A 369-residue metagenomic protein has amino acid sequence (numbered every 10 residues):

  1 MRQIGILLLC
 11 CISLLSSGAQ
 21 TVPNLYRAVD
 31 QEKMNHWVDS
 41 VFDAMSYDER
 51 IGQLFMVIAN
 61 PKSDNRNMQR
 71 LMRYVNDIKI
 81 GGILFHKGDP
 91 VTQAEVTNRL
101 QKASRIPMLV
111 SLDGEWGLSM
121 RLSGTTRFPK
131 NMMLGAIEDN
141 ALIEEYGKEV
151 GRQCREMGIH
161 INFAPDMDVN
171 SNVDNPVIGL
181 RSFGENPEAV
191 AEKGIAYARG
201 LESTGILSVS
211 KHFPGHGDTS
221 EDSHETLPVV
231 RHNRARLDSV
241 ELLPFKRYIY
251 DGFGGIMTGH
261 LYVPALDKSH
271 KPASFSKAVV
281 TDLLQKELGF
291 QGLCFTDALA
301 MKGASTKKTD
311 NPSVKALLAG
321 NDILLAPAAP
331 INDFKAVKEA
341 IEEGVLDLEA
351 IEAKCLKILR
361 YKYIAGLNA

Functional and structural regions predicted by a protein language model:
M1-P23: Bacterial Sec-dependent N-terminal signal peptides
G18-R127, N368: N-terminal hydrophobic targeting/anchoring segments and the immediately downstream early-domain regions of hydrolases
S46, I83, E95-K102, I106-M108 (+3 more regions): Second-shell residues forming the walls of enzyme active-site clefts
A59-S63, L112-M120, H160-N170, S210-H216 (+2 more regions): Short glycine-enriched loops at secondary-structure junctions
K62-N76, I143-V150, D238-F245, K308-K315: Short, acidic/polar
P90-P107, E138-G158, I351, L356: Active-site-adjacent structural elements in enzyme catalytic domains
A136-A198, E202: A substrate-binding/cap region within the structured catalytic cores of diverse enzymes
E342-N368: Mid-to-C-terminal alpha-helical segments outside catalytic/metal-binding sites
